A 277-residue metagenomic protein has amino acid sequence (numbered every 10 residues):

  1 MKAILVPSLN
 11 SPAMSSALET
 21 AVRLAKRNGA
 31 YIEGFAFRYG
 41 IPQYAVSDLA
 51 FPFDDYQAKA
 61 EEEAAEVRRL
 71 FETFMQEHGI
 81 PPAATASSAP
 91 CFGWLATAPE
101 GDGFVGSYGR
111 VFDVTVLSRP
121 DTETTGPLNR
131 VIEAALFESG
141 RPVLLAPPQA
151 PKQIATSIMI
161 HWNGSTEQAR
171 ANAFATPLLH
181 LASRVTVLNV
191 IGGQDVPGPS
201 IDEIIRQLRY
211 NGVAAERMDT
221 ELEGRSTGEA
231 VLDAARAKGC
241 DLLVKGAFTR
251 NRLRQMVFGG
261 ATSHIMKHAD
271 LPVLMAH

Functional and structural regions predicted by a protein language model:
M1-D55, E138-R141, I154-T220: Small/aliphatic-rich secondary-structure junction motif
M1-S16, A84-A89, G93, V105-N189 (+1 more regions): Intrinsically disordered or low-complexity boundary/linker segments at protein termini and domain junctions
A36, R119, G246-F248, H277: Short secondary-structure boundary segments
Y39, Q76-T115, G212-L243, A247-M256 (+2 more regions): Structural beta-alpha unit
F53-E66: A short acidic, glycine-rich active-site loop that binds or catalyzes chemistry on phosphate/adenosine moieties
E123-T124, G193-G198, L222-R225, N251: Short, small-residue-enriched loops and turns at beta-alpha junctions that line or gate enzyme active sites
N129-V131, S200-D202, L232, V257-T262: Charged helix-capping and loop-helix junction motifs
